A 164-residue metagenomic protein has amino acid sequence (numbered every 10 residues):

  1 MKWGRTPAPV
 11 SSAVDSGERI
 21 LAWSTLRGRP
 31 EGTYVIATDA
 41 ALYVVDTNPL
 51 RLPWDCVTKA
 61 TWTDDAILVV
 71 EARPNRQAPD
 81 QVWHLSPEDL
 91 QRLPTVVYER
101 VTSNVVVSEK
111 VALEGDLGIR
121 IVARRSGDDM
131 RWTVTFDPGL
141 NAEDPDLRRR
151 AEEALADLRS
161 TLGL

Functional and structural regions predicted by a protein language model:
M1-L164: Eukaryotic intrinsically disordered, low-complexity regulatory linkers and tails enriched in Ser/Thr/Pro
